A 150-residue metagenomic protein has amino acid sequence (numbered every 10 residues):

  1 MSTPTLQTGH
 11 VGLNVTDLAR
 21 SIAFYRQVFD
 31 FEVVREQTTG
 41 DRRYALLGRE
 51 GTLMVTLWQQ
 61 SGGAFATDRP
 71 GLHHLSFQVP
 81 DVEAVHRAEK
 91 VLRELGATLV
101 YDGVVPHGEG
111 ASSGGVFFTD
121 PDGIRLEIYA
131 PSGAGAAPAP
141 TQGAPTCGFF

Functional and structural regions predicted by a protein language model:
M1, Q60-F65: Short beta-strand/turn micro-motifs at beta-sheet edges
S2-P4, E89-F150: Vicinal oxygen chelate
Q7-D17, A45, A66-R93, S113-T119: Vicinal oxygen chelate
L13-V55, Q59: Core segments of cupin and vicinal oxygen chelate
I22-A23, H86, L126: Alpha-helical elements of the RecA-like P-loop NTPase motor core of helicases
T39, Q59-Q60, V105, P131: Residue-level structural signal for beta-strand termini and adjacent loop
R43, G62-G63, G103-G108: Short, solvent-exposed loop/turn elements at beta->coil junctions and helix N-caps that rim active or binding pockets
G62, P80, P131-G133: Short coil/turn motifs at secondary-structure junctions
